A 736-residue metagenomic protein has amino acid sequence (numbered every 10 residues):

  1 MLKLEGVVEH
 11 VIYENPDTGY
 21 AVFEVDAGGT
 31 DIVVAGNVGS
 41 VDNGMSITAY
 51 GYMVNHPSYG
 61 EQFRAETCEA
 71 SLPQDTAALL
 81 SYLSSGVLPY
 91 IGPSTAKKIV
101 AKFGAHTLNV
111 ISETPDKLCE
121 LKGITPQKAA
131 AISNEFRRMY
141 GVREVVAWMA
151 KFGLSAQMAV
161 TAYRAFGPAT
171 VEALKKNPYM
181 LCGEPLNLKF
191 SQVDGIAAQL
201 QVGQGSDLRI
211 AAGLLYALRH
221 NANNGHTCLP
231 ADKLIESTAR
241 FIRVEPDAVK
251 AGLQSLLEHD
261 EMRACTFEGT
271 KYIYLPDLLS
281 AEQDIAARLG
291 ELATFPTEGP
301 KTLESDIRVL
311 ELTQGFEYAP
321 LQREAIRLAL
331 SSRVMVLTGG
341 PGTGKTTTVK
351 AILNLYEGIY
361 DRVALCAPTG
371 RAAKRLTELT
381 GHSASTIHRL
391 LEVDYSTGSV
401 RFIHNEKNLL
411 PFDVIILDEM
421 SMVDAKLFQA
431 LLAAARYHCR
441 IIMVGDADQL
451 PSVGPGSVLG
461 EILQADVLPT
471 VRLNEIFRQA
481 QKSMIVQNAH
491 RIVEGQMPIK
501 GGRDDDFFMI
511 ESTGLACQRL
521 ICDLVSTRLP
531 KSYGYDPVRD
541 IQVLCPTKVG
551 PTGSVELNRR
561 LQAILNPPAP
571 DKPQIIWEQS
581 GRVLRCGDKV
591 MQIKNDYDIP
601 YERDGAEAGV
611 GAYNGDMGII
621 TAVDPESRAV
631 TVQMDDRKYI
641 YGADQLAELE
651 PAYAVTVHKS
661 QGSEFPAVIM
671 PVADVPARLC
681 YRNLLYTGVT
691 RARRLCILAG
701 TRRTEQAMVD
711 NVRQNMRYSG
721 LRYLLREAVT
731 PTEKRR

Functional and structural regions predicted by a protein language model:
M1-T302, R736: Accessory, non-ATPase domains that flank or precede helicase/AAA+ motor cores in DNA-metabolism machines
G44-S46, G587, G615: Loop/turn positions that initiate beta-strands
T266-P341, T347: Pre-Walker A segment
M335-T338, A364, Q542-L544: Short hydrophobic/aromatic beta-strand immediately N-terminal to the Walker A/P-loop
A351, L355, I359-D361, A367-L379 (+6 more regions): Conserved helicase motor core of SF1/SF2 NTP-dependent helicases
A447-V610, T621: Conserved helicase motor core of P-loop NTPases
E494, D604, N614-R736: C-terminal accessory regions
